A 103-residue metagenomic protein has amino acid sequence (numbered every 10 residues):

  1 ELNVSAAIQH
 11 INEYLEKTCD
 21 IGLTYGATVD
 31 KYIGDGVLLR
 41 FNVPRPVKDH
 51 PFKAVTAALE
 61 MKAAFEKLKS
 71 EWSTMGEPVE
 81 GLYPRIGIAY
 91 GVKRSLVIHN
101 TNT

Functional and structural regions predicted by a protein language model:
E1-A57: Catalytic NTP-binding/metal-coordinating core of nucleotidyl cyclase/transferase enzymes
R40-T103: Catalytic beta-strand-to-alpha-helix segment of the class III nucleotidyl cyclase homology domain
